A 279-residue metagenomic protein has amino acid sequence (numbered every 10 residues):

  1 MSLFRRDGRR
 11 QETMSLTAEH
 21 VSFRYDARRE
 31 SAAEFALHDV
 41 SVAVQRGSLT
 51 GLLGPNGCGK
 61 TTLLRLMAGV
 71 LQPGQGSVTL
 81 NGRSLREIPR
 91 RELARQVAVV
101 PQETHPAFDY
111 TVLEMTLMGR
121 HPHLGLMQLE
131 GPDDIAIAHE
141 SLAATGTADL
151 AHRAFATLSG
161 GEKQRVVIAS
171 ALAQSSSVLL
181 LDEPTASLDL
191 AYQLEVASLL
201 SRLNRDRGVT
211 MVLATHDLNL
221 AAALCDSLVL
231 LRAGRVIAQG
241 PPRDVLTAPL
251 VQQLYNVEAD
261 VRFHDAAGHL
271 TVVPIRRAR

Functional and structural regions predicted by a protein language model:
L16, F35-L37: Conserved structural motif at the start of ABC-family nucleotide-binding domains
L53-P55: The feature captures the beta-strand-to-loop junction immediately N-terminal to the Walker
A68: Helix-to-loop junction immediately C-terminal to a conserved catalytic motif
G76-S84, L93: Conserved ABC transporter NBD signature motif
L117, P132-L150: Conserved ABC ATPase "signature" region
A154-L158, E162: Conserved ABC ATPase signature
L179-E183: Catalytic Walker B motif of ABC-type/P-loop ATPase nucleotide-binding domains
